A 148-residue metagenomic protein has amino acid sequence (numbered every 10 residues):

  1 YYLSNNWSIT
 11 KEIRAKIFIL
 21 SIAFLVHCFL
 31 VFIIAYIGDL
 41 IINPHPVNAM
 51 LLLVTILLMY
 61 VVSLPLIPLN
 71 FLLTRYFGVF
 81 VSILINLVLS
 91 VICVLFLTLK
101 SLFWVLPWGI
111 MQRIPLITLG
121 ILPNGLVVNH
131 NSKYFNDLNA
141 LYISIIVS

Functional and structural regions predicted by a protein language model:
Y1-S21: Helix-loop-helix units of permease transmembrane domains in multi-pass membrane transporters, especially ABC
A15-V79, Y134-N139: Secretory targeting signals
I19-L20, L87-V91: Residue-level recognition of pore/gate-forming positions within transmembrane alpha-helices of multi-pass
Y76-L89: Alpha-helical transmembrane segments of multi-pass membrane transporters/permeases
L89-S148: Terminal transmembrane helical anchor/hairpin motif
